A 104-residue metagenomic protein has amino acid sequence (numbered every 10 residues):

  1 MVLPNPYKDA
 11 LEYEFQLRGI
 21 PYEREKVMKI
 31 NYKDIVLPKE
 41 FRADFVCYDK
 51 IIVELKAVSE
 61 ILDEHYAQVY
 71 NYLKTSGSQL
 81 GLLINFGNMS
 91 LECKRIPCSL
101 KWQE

Functional and structural regions predicted by a protein language model:
M1-K50, V58-S59, M89-Q103: Active-site metal-binding core of divalent-cation-utilizing nuclease and nuclease-like domains
V53: Conserved beta3 VAIK motif of the Hanks protein kinase fold
K56-E104: Nucleic-acid nuclease catalytic cores
